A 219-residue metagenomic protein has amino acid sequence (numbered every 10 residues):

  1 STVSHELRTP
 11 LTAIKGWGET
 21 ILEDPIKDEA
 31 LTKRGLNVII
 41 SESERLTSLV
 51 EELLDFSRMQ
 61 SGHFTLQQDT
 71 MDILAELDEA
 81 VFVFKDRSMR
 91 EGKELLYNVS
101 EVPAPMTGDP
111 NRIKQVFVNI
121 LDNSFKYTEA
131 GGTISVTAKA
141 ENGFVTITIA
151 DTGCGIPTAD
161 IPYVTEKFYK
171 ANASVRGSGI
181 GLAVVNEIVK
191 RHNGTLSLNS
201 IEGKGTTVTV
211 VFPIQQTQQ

Functional and structural regions predicted by a protein language model:
L22-E29: Short acidic helix/loop segment immediately C-terminal to the autophosphorylated histidine in two-component histidine
S41-L46: Short alpha-helical segment of the dimerization/phosphotransfer core of two-component systems
S61-L66, P105-G108: Conserved micro-motifs of the catalytic ATP-binding
Q67-K85: A conserved beta-strand-to-alpha-helix junction within the catalytic ATP-binding
S124-F125: Short helix-loop "hinge" at the ATP-lid/N-box region of the Bergerat-fold HATPase_c
I156-F168, N186: Short conserved segment of the HATPase_c
